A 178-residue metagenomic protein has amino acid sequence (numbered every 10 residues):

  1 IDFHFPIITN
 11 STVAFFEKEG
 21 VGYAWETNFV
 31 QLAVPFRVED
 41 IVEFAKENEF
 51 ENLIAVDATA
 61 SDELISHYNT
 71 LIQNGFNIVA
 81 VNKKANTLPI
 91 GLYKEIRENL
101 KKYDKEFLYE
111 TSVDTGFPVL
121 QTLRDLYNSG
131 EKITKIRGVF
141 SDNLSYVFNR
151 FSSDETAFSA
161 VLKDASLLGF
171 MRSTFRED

Functional and structural regions predicted by a protein language model:
I1-N74: N-terminal glycine-/serine-/threonine-rich beta1-alpha1-beta2 phosphate-ribose binding loop of Rossmann-like
F5-P6, I78, F107: Hydrophobic/aromatic residues located in beta-strands of well-ordered beta-sheets within soluble catalytic
E51-N52, G75, D104, I133: A general structural motif
A58, A80-V81: Glycine-rich phosphate-binding loop of nucleotide-binding enzymes
S61-N74, K83-L126: Rossmann-fold NAD(P)-binding glycine/threonine-rich loop
N74-I78, D142: Glycine-enriched alpha-helix->loop->beta-strand junction motifs that scaffold or abut catalytic
G91, D104-D178: Core active-site phosphate/anionic-ligand binding loop and the adjoining beta-turn-alpha structural block in enzyme
